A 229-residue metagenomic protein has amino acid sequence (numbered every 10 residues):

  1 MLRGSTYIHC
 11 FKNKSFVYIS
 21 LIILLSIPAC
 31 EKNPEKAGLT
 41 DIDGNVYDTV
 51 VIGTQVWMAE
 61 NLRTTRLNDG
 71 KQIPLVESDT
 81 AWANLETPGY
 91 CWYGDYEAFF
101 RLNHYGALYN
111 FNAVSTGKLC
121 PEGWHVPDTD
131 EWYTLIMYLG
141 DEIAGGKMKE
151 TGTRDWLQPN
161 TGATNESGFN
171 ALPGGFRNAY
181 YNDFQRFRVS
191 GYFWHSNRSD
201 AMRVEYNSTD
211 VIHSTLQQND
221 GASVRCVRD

Functional and structural regions predicted by a protein language model:
M1-N13: N-terminal secretory signal peptides that target proteins for export/translocation
L2, L21-L25: Leucine-biased recognition of intrinsically disordered, low-complexity hydrophobic segments
K14-L21: Sec-dependent signal peptide recognition, specifically the positively charged N-region followed immediately by
I27-A29: C-terminal motif of bacterial Sec signal peptides marking the signal peptidase cleavage site
N33-D229: Conserved positions within compact, well-structured domain cores
